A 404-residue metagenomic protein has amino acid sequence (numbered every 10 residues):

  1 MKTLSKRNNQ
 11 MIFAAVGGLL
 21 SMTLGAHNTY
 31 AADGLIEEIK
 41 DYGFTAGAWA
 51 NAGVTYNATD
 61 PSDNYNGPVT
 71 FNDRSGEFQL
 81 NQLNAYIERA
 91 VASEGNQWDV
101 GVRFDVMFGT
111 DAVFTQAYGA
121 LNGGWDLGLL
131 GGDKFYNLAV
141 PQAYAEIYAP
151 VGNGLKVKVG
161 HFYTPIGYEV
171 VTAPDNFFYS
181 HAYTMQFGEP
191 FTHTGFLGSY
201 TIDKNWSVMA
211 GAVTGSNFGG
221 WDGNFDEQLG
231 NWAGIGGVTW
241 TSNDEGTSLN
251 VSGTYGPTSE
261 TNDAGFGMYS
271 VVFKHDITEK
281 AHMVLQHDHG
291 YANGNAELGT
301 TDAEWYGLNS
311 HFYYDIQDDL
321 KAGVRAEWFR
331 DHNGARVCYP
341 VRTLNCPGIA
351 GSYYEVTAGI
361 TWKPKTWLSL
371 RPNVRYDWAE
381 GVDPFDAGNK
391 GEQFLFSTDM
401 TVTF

Functional and structural regions predicted by a protein language model:
T3-A15: Bacterial N-terminal signal peptides that target proteins for export
L20-A50, T55-N72, Y163-V171, Y183 (+3 more regions): Outer-membrane beta-barrel biogenesis signature
Y30-A46, V91-V100, P150-L155, N205 (+4 more regions): Short loop/turn motifs that connect adjacent beta-strands in outer-membrane beta-barrel proteins
F44-A52, W98-F104, L155-V159, V208-A210 (+5 more regions): Transmembrane beta-strands of outer-membrane beta-barrel proteins
A48, L80, A85-R89, Q142-I147 (+9 more regions): Residues on the lipid-exposed face of transmembrane beta-strands in outer-membrane beta-barrel proteins
Y56-S75, Q79, A112-W240, N250-P257 (+1 more regions): Surface-exposed coil loops of outer-membrane beta-barrel proteins
V69-N72, A112-T115, G128-D133, N243-F404: Outer-membrane beta-barrel pore domains
T70-D111: Glycine- and aromatic-enriched membrane insertion/assembly motifs of diderm outer-membrane and organelle channel
